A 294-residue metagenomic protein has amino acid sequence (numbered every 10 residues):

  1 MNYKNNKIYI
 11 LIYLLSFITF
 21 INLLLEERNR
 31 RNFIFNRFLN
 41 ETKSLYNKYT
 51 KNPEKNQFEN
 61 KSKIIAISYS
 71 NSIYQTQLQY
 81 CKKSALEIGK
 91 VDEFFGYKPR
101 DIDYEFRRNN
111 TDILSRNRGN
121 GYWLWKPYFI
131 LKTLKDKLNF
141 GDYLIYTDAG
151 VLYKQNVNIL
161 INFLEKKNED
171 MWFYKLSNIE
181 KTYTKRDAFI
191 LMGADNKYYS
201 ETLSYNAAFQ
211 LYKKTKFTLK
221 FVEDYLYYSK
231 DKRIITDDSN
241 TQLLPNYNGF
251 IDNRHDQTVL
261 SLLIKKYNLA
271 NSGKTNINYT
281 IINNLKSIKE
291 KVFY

Functional and structural regions predicted by a protein language model:
M1-K4: Short, low-complexity, Lys/Arg-enriched N-terminal segments of secretory-pathway carbohydrate enzymes
Y9-Y294: Glycosyltransferase catalytic domains, chiefly GT-A lineage
